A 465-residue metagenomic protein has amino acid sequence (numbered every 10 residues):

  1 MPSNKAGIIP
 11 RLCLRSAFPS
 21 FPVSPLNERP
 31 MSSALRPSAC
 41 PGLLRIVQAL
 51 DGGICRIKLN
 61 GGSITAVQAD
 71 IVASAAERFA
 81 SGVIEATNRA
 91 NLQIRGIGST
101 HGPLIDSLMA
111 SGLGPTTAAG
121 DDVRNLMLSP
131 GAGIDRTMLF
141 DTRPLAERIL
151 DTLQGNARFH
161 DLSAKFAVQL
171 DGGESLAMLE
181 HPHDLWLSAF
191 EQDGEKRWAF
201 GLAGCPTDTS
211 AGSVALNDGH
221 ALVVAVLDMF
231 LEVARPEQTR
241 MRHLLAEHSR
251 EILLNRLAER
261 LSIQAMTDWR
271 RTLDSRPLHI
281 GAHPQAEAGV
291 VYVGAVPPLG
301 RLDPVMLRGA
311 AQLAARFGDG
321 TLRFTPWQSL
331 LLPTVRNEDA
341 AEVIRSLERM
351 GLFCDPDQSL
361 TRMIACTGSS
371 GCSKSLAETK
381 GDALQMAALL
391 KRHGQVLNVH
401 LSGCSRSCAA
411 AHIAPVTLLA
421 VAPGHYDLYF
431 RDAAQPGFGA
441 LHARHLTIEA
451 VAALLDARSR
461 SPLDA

Functional and structural regions predicted by a protein language model:
F18-F21: Aromatic (phenylalanine/tyrosine) cluster motif
N27-S33, G52-E195, S213-N217, A221 (+1 more regions): Small-residue-enriched alpha-helical segments and adjacent helix-cap loops that form tight helix-helix packing
S33-Q48, G114-T116: Intrinsic, low-complexity N-terminal interaction/targeting segments
G82-A86, F159-S163, L231-N255, R260-P277 (+4 more regions): Flexible, glycine/charged-enriched surface loops at secondary-structure junctions
L162, F166-E247, H412, T417-A465: Mobile "lid/hinge" segments at catalytic clefts and subdomain interfaces of large enzymes
R271-Y292: Active-site cores of enzymes that catalyze phosphoryl transfer or operate on phosphate-rich substrates
